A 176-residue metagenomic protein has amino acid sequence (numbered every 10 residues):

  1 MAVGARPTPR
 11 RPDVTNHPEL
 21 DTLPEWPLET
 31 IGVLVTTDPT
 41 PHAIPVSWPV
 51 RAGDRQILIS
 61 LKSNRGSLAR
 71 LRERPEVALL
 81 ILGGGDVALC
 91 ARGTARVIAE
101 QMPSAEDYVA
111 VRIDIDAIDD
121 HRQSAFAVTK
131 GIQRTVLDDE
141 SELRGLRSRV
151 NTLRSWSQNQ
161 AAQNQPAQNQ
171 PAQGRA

Functional and structural regions predicted by a protein language model:
M1-A176: Binding-site signature for planar aromatic cofactors or substrates
